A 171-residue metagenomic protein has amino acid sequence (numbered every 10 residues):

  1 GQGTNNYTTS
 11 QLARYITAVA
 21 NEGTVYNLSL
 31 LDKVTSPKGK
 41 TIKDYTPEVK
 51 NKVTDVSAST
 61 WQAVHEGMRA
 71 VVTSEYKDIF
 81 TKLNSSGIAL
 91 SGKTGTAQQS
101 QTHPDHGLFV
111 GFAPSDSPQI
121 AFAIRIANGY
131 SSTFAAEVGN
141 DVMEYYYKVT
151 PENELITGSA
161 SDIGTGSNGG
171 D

Functional and structural regions predicted by a protein language model:
G1-K50, H65-E154: Active-site beta-strand/loop architecture of penicillin-binding DD-peptidases
D55-A63, G67-R69: Extended C-terminal subregions enriched in glycine
S59-W61, Y130, T165-D171: Residue-level signal for protein termini and structural transition zones
N153-D171: Short, highly charged C-terminal tails/helix-capping segments
